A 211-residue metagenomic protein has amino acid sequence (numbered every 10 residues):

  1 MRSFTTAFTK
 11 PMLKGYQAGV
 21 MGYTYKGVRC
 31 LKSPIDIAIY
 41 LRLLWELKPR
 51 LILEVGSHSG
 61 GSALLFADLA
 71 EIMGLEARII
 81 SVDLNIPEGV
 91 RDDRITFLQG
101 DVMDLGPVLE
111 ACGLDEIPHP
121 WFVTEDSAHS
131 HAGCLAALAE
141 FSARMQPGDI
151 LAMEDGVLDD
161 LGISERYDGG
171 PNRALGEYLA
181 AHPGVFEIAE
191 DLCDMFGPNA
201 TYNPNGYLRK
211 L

Functional and structural regions predicted by a protein language model:
M1-L211: A short alpha-helical cap/connector motif
